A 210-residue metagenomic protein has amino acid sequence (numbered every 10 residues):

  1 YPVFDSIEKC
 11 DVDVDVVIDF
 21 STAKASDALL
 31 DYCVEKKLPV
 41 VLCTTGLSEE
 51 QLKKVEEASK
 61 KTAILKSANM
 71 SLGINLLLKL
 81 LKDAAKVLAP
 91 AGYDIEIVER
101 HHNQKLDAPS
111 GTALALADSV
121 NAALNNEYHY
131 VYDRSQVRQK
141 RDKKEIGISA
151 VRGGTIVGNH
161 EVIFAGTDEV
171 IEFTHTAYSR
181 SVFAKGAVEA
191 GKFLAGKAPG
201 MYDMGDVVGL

Functional and structural regions predicted by a protein language model:
Y1-D11, G92-L210: C-terminal substrate-binding/catalytic lobe of Rossmann-fold NAD(P)-dependent oxidoreductases
Y1-E35: N-terminal glycine-/serine-/threonine-rich beta1-alpha1-beta2 phosphate-ribose binding loop of Rossmann-like
V16, A28, K54, L76-K79 (+4 more regions): Alpha-helical scaffold segments in soluble metabolic enzymes
V16, P39, A63, D94: Residue-level detector of anion-binding/catalytic polar loops
S21-T22, T45, A150-R152: Short glycine-/small-residue-rich Rossmann-like dinucleotide-binding loops
K24-K36, C43-K66, N75-A85: Rossmann-fold NAD(P)-binding glycine/threonine-rich loop
T45-L47, N69-M70, R100-H102: Short, ordered loop/turn segments at secondary-structure junctions
